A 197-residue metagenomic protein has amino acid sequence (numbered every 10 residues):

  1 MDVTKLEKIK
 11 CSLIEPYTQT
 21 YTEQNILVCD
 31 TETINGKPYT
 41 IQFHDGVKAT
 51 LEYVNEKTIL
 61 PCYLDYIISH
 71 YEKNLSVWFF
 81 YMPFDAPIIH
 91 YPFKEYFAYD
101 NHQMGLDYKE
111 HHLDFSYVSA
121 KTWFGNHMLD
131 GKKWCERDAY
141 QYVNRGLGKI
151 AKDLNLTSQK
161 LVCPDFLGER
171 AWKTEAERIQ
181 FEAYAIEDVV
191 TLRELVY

Functional and structural regions predicted by a protein language model:
M1-L27: N-terminal accessory regions of nucleic-acid-interacting proteins
Q24, K37-P38, N74-L75: Short, surface-exposed beta-edge/turn micro-motifs
L27, T31-K37: Short acidic, Gly/Ser-rich segments with clustered Asp/Glu that frequently serve as metal-coordination loops in enzyme
I34, H44, E175-R178, A183: A conserved hydrophobic secondary-structure block that centers on an alpha-helix together with its immediately flanking
G36-I41, A86-F93, L195-V196: A short acidic (Asp/Glu
G46-A171, A183-T191: Conserved DEDDh/DEDDy metal-dependent 3′-5′ exonuclease domain
R178, R193-Y197: Catalytic nucleotidyltransferase
